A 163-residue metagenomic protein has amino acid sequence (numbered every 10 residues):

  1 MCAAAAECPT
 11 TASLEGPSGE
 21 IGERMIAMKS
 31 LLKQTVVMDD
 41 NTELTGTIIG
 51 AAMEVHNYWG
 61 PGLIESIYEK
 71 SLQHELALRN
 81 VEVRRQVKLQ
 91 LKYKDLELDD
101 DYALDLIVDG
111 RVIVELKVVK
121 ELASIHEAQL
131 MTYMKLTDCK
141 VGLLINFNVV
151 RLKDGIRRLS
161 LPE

Functional and structural regions predicted by a protein language model:
M1-D40: Intrinsic disorder/low-complexity segments
R24, E82-R84, S124-Q129: A cross-kingdom feature that marks ATP-driven nucleic-acid transaction machinery
N41-G46, G50, P61-E65, E69 (+1 more regions): Nuclease catalytic cores
N41-T47, D95-D99, A103-D105: Accessory recognition modules or surfaces
G60, V83, L104-L122, Y133: Conserved catalytic cores of phosphodiester-cleaving nucleases, focusing on short active-site segments
R79-K94: A short acidic/basic microdomain associated with nuclease active sites
K117-E163: Nucleic-acid nuclease catalytic cores
